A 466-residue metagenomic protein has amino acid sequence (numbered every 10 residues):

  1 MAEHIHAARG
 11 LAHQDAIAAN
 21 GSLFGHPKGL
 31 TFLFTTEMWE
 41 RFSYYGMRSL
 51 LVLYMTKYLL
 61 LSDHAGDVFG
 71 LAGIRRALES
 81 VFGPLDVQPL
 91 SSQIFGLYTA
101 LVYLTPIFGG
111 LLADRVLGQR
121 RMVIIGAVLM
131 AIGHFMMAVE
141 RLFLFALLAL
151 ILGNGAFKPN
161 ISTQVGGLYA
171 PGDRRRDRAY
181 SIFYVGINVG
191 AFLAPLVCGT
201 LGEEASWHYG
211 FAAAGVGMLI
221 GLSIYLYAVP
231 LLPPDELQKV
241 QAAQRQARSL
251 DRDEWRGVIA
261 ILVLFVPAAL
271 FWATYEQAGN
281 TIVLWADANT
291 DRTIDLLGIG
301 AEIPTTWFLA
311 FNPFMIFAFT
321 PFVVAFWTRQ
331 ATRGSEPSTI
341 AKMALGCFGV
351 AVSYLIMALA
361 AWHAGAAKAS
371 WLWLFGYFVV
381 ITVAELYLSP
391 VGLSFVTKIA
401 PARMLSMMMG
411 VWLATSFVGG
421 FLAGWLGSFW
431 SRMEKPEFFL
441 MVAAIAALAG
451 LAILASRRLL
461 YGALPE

Functional and structural regions predicted by a protein language model:
M1-F32, P171-G172, S181, C198-G300 (+3 more regions): Intracellular loop-helix junctions on the cytosolic face of multi-pass helical membrane proteins
M38, G133, R141-F157, A366-Y387: Hydrophobic core of transmembrane alpha-helices in multi-pass small-molecule transporters, especially MFS/SLC-type
S49, I107-F108, V189-E204, F417-W430 (+1 more regions): A gly/Pro-rich, aromatic-decorated transmembrane alpha-helix motif that marks the paired, flexible gating helices
V87, T200-V216, E336-A341, A369 (+1 more regions): A membrane-interface helix-boundary motif in multi-pass transporters
S92-L111, F192, A310-V323, V418: Central cavity-lining transmembrane alpha-helices of secondary-active solute carriers, predominantly the Major
T105-F135: Conserved MFS/SLC helix-loop-helix module at the cytosolic interface between two early adjacent transmembrane helices
R115-A127, R329-F348: Cytoplasmic membrane-interface "Motif A"-like loop-to-helix N-cap segments of 12-TM Major Facilitator Superfamily
I125-F145, A344-A366: C-terminal ends and interior cores of transmembrane alpha-helices in multi-pass membrane transporters/permeases
